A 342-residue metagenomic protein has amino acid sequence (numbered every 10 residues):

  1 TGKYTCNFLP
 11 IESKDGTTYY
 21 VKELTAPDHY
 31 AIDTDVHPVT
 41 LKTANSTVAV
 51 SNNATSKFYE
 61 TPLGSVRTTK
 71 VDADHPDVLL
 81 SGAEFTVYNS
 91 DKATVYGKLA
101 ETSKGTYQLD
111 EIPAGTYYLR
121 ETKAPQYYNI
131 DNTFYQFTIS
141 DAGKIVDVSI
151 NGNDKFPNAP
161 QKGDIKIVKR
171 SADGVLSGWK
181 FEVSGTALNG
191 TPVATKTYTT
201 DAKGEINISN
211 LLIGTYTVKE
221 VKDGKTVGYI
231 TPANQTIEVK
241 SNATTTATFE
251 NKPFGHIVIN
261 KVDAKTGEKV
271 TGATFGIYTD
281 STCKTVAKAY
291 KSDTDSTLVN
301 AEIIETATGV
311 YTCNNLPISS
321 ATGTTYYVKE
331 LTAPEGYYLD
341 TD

Functional and structural regions predicted by a protein language model:
T1-D342: Solvent-exposed loop/turn and edge beta-strand elements of beta-rich ligand-binding domains
